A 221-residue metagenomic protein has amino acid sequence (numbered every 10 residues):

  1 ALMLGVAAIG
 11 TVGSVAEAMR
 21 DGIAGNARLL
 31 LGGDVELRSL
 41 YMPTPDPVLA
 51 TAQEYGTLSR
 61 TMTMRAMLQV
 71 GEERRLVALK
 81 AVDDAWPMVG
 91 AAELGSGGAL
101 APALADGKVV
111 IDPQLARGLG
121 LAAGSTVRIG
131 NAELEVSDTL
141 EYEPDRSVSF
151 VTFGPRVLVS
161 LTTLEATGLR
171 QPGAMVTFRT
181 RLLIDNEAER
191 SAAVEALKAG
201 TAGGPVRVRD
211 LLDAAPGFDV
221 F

Functional and structural regions predicted by a protein language model:
A1-F221: Membrane transport/envelope proteins' first extracytoplasmic loop
